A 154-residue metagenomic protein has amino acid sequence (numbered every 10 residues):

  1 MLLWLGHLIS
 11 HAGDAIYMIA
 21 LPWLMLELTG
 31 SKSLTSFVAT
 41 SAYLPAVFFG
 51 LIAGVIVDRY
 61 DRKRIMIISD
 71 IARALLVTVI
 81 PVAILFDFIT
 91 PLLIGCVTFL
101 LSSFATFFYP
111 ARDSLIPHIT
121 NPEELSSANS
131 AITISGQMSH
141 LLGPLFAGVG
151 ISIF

Functional and structural regions predicted by a protein language model:
M1-F154: Alpha-helical transmembrane-bundle signature of multi-pass membrane transport and export proteins
